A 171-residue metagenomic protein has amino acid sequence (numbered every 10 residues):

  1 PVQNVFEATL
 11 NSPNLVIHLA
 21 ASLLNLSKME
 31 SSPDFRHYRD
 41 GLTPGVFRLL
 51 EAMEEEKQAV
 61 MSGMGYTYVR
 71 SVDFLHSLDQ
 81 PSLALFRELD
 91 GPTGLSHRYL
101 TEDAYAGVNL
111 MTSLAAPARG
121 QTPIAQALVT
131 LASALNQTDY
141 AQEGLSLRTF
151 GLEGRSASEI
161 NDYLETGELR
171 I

Functional and structural regions predicted by a protein language model:
P1-L49, M53: Substrate/ligand-engaging "lid" and interaction regions
P1-V2, G65-V72, T122-A125: Short, surface-exposed acidic
N4, R36-H37, R70-S71, S156 (+1 more regions): Short, solvent-exposed coil/turn linker segments
V16-H18, G65, R119, Q137: Residue-level recognition of short, structured coil/turn motifs that connect secondary structure elements
N25-E30, E55, A59, A106-S113 (+1 more regions): Generic structural signal for well-ordered, non-membrane alpha-helices
G41-M53, R70-S71, S96-D103: Alpha-helix N-cap/loop-to-helix boundary motif
V46, A52-E88: Small-residue-rich helix-loop
D73-I171: Long, low-complexity C-terminal extensions of enzymes
